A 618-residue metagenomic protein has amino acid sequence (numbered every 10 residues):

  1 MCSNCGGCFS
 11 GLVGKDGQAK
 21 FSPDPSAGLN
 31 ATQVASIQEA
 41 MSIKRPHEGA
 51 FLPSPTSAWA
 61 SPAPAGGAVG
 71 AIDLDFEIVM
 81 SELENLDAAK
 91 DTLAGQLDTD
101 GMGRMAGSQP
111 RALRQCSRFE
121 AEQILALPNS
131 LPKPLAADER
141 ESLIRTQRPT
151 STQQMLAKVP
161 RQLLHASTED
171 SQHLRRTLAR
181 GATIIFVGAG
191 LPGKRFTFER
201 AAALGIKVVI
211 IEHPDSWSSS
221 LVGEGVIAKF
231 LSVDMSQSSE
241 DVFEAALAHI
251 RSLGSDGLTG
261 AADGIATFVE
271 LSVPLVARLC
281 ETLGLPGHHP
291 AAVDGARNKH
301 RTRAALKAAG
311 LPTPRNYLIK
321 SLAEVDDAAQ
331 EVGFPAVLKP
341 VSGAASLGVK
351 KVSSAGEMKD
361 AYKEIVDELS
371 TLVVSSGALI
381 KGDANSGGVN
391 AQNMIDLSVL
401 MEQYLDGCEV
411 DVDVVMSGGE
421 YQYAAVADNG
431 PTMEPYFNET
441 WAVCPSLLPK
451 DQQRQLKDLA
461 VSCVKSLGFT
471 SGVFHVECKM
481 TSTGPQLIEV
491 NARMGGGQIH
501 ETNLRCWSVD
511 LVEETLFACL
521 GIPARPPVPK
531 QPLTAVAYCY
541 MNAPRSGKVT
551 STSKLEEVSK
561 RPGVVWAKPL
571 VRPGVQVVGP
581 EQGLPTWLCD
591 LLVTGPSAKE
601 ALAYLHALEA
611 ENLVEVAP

Functional and structural regions predicted by a protein language model:
C2-A292, R297, R301, A308 (+5 more regions): ATP-binding N-terminal substructure of ATP-dependent carboxylate-amine bond-forming enzymes
H173-L174, A179-A182, R454-V476, S482 (+1 more regions): Active-site "cap" helix and flanking loop/linker of ATP-utilizing ligase/carboxylase catalytic domains
E281-V349, A355, D367, T371-S375 (+1 more regions): A conserved helix-loop-beta module that forms one wall/lid of the active-site cleft in ATP-utilizing catalytic domains
P312-P314, P335-L338, A355-D406, P435-A442 (+1 more regions): Conserved ATP-binding module of the ATP-grasp superfamily
V337, K350, D360-E364, V399-E402 (+5 more regions): Beta-strand scaffold of nucleotide-dependent catalytic cores
K350, Q403, L504, W587-G595: Short, well-ordered beta-strand elements within core beta-sheets of diverse protein domains
S353-S354, V414, M541-R545, L591-P596: Short beta-strand-to-loop capping motifs
M541-P573: Glycine-rich active-site loop/lid that clamps phosphate-bearing ligands
